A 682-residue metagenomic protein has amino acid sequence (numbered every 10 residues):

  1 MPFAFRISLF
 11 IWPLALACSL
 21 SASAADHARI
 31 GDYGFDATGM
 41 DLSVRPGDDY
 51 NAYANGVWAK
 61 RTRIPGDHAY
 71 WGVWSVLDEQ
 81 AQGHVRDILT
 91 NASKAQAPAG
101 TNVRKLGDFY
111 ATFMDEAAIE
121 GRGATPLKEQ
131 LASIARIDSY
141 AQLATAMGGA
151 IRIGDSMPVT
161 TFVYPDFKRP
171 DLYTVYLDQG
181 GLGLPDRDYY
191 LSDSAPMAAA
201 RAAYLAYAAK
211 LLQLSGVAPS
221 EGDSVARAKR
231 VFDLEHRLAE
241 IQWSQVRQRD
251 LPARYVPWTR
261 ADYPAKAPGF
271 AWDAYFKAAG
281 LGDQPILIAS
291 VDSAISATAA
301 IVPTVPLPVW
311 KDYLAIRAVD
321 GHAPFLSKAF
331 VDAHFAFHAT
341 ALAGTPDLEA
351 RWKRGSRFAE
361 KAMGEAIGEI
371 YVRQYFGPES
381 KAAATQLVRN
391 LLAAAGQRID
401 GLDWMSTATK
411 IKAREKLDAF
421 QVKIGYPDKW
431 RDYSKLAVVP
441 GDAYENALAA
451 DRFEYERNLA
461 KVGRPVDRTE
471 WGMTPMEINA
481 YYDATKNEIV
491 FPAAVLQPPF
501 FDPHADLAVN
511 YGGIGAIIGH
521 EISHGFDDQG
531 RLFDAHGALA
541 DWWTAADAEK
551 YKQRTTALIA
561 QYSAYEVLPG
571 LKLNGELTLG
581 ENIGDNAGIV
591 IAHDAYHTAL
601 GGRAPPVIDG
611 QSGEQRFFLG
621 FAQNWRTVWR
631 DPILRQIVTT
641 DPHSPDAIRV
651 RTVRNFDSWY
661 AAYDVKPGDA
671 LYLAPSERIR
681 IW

Functional and structural regions predicted by a protein language model:
M1-F5: N-terminal secretory signal peptides that target proteins for export/translocation
S8-S19: Bacterial N-terminal signal peptides
L20-A24: Sec/Tat signal peptide C-region and signal peptidase I cleavage site
D26, D78, R237, K266-G269 (+6 more regions): Intrinsically disordered, low-complexity linker/terminal regions across diverse proteins
D26-T38: Short, Gly/Pro- and small/polar-rich lid/capping loops
A28-R29, V44-M114, A118: Active-site-surrounding "flap" and adjacent substrate/cofactor-binding loops of secreted or lumenal enzymes, prototyped
M40-K60, Y190, S194-Q213, L579 (+1 more regions): Hydrophobic/aromatic-rich, well-ordered segments within soluble, folded domains that form packed cores
A92-Q386, N390: Noncatalytic, helix-rich "gating/capping" subdomain that lines the substrate-entry/channel surface of large enzyme
